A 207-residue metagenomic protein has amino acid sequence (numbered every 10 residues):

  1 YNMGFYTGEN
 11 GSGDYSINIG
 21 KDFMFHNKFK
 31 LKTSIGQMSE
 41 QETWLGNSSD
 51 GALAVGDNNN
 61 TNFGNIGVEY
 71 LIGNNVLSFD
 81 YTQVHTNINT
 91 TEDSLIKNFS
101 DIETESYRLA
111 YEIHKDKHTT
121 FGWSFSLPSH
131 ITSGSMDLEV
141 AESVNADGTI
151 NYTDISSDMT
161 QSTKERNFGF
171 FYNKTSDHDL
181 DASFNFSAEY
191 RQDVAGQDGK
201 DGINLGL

Functional and structural regions predicted by a protein language model:
Y1-D14: Long, acidic/polar, low-complexity amphipathic helices and coiled-coil-like
N2-G4, G20-D22, K30-N58, F63-E69 (+3 more regions): Outer membrane beta-barrel transmembrane domains
G11-G13, I19-D22: Long, internal scaffold/assembly segments composed of regular secondary structure
N74-V76: Detector for repetitive beta-architecture
